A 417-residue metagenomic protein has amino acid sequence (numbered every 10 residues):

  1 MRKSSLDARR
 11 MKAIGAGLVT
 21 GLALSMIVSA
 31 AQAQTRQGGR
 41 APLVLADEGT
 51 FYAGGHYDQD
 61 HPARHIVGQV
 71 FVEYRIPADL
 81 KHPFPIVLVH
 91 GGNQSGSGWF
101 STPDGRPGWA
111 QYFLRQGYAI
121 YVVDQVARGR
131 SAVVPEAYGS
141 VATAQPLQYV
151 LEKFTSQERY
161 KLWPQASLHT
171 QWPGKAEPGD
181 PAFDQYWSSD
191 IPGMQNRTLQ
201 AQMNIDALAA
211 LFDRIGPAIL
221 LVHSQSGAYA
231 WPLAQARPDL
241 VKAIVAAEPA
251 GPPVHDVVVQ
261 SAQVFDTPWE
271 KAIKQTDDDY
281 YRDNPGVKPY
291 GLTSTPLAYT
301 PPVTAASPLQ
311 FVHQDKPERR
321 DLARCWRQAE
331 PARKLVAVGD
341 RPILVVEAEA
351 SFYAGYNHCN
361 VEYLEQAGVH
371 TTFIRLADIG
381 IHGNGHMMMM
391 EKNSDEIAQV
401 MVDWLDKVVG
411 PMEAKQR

Functional and structural regions predicted by a protein language model:
T35-K81: N-terminal cap/lid segment of alpha/beta-hydrolase-fold proteins
H82-G91: Short beta-strand element of the alpha/beta-hydrolase
G92-D104, A110, G129-R130, P253-V254 (+1 more regions): Short substrate-entry loop that stabilizes the transition state in hydrolases
R106-V133: Conserved alpha/beta-hydrolase
Q171-P173, E177-A182, S188-I191, N196-I219: Conserved acidic catalytic loop of the alpha/beta-hydrolase fold
L221-A230: Gly/Ala-rich beta-loop-alpha elbow adjacent to hydrolase catalytic centers
G339, V345-E347: Short beta-strand/loop motif that positions the catalytic acidic residue of the alpha/beta-hydrolase fold
I381-G383, M387-R417: Catalytic active-site module of serine/aspartate enzymes centered on a nucleophile-bearing elbow/loop
